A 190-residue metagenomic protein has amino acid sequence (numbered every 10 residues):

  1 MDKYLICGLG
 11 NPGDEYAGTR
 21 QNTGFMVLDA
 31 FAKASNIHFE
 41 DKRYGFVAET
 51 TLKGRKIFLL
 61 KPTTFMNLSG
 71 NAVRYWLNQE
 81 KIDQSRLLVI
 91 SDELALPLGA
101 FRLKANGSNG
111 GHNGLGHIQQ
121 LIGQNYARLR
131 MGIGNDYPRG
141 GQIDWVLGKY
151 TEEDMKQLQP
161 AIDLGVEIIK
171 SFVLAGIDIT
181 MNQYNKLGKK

Functional and structural regions predicted by a protein language model:
M1-N106, G116-L129, D136-G141, K156-K189: Nucleotide and nucleotide-moiety/phosphate-recognizing core
G8, I143-Y150: A short small-residue
R102-S108, V146-K149: Short glycine-enriched, charge-decorated loop/helix-capping segments at active-site entrances that position
G111-G114: Hydrophobic alpha-helical segments within soluble ligand-binding/sensing domains
M131-G134, Y150: Short, loop-centered acidic/histidine patches that primarily coordinate divalent metals
